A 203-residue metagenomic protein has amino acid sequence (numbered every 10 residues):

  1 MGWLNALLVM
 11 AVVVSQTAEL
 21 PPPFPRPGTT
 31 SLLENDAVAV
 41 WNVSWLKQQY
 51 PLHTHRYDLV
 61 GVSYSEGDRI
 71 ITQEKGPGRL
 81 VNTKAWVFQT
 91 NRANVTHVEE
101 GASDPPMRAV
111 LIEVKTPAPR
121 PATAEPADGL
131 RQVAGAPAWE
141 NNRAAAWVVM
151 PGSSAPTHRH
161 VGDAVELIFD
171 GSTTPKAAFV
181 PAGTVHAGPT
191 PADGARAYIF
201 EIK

Functional and structural regions predicted by a protein language model:
M1-V9: Sec-dependent signal peptide recognition, specifically the positively charged N-region followed immediately by
Q16-V38, G129-A134: Short N-terminal segments immediately surrounding and downstream of signal-peptide cleavage
T29-H53: Mature N-terminal segment immediately following signal peptide/propeptide cleavage in secreted/periplasmic
L33-A37, Q73-N94, S172-H186: Short acidic-glycine-tyrosine-enriched beta hairpin
L46-Y50, P151-H158: Surface-exposed ligand/attachment interfaces on beta-rich extracellular proteins
R56-K75, A155-P175: Glycine- and acidic-residue-biased ligand/ion/polar-headgroup-sensing regions
R92-P117, D163, P181-K203: Ligand-binding loop in jelly-roll beta-barrel domains
V98-M150: Surface-exposed beta-loop interaction hotspot
